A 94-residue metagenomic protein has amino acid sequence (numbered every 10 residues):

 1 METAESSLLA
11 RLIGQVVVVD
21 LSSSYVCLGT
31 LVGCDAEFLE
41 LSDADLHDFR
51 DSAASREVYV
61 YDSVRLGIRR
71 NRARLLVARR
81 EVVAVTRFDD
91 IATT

Functional and structural regions predicted by a protein language model:
E2-T94: Conserved RNA-binding domains used in RNP assembly and mRNA/RNA metabolism
